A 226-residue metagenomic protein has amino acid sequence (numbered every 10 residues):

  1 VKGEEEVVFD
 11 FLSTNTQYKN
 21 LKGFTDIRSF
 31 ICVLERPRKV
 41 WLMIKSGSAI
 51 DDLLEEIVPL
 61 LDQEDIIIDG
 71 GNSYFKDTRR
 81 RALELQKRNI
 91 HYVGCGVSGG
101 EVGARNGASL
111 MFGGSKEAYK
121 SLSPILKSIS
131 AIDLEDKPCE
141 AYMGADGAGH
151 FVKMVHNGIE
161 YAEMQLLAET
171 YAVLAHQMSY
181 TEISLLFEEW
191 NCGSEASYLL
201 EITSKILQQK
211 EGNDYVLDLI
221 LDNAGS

Functional and structural regions predicted by a protein language model:
V1-K39, M43-L61, R80-N89: Conserved N-terminal Rossmann-fold NAD(P) cofactor-binding segment
I31-E35, Q208, L221: Alpha-helix boundary recognition
I50-L53, I68-D69, Y74-S184, G193-Y215: Rossmann-fold dinucleotide-binding core
D65: Glycine-centered, small-residue-biased loops immediately flanking beta-strands in adenine/cofactor-binding cores
L219-S226: A conserved active-site cap/scaffold subdomain adjacent to cofactor or substrate pockets
